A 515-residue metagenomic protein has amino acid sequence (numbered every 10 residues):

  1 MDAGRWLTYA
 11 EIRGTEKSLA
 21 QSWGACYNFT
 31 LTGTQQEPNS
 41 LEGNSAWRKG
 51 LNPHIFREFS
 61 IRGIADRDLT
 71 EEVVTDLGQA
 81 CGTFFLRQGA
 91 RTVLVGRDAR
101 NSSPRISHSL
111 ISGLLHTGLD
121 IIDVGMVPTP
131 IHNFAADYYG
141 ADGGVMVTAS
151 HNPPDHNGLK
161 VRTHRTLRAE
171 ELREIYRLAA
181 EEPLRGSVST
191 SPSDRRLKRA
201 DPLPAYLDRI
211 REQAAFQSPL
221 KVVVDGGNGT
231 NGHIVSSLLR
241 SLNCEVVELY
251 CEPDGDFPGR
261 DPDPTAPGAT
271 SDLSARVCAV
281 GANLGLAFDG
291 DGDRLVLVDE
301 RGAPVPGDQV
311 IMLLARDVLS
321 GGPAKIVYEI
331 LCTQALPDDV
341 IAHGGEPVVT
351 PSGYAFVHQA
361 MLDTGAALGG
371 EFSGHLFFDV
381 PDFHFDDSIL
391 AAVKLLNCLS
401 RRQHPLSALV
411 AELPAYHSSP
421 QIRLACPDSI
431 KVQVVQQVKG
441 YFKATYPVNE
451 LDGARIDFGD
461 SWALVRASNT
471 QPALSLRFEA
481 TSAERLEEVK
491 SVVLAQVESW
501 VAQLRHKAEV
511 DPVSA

Functional and structural regions predicted by a protein language model:
Y9, T15, Y27-N28, N39: Short, positively charged and aromatic/hydrophobic N-terminal segments
G33, E37-S112, H116-T117, R196-L220: An N-terminal, well-structured beta->alpha segment
R91-H156, L238-V298: N-terminal small/polar loop signature for handling phosphorylated ligands or for N-terminal nucleophile
N157-V280: Gly/Ser/Thr-enriched, mixed-charge loops and adjacent short helices that form phosphate/oxyanion-binding elements
R173-D208, E212, E300-F372, L376-D379: Proline/glycine-rich low-complexity loops and linkers
G322-A515: Phosphate-binding and adjacent anionic-ligand microenvironments
